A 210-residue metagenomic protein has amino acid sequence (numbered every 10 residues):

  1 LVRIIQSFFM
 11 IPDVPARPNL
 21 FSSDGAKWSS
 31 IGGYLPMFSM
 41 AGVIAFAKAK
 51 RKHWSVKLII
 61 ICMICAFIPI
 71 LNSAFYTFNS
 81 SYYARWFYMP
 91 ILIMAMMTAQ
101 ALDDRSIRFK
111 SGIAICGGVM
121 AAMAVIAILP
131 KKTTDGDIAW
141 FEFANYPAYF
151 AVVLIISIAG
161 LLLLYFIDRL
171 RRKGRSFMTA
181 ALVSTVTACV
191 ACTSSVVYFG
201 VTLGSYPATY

Functional and structural regions predicted by a protein language model:
L1-K52, N72-Y76, Y83, P130-Y149: Periplasmic/ER-lumenal interhelical loops and adjacent helix-loop junctions in multi-pass membrane proteins
S55-T77, S81-Y210: Contiguous transmembrane helix-bundle modules in multi-pass membrane proteins
